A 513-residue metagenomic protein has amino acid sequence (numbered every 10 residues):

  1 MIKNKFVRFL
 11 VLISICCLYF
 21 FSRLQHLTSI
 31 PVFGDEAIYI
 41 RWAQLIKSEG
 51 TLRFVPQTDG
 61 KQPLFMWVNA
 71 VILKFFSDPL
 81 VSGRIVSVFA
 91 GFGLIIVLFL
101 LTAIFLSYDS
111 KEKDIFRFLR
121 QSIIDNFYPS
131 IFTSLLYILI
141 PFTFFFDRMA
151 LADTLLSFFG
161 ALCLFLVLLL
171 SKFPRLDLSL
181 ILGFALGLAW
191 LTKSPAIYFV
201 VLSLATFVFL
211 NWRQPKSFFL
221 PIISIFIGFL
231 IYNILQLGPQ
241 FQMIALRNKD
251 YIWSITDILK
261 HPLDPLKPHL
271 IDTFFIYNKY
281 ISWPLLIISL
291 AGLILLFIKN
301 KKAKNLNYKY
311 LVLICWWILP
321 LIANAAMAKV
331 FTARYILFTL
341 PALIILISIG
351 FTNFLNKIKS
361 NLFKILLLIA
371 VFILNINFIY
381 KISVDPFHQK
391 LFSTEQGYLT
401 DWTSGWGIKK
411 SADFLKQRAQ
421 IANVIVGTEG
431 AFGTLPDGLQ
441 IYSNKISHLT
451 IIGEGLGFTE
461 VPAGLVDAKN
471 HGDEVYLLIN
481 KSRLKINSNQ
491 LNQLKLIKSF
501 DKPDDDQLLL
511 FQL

Functional and structural regions predicted by a protein language model:
F6, Y128-I131, L166-G187, L362: Short hydrophobic alpha-helices at membrane interfaces in multi-pass membrane enzymes
R8, L12-C16, I223-I227, N300-K301 (+2 more regions): Signature aromatic-anchored transmembrane alpha helix within multi-pass, membrane-resident enzymes that catalyze glycan
C16-Y19, S130-I138, F165, L186 (+2 more regions): Short helix- or helix-capping micro-motifs that position conserved polar/aromatic residues at function-defining sites
F33-G34, S87, F142-L156: Short acidic/glycine- and proline-prone juxtamembrane loop motifs at membrane-interface regions of multi-pass membrane
Y39, L188, I197-K309, I318-P320 (+6 more regions): Transmembrane-lumen/periplasm boundary regions of multi-pass, lipid-linked membrane glycan transferases
P63-W67, F76-I96, F146, A150 (+2 more regions): Loop-to-helix entry region of an early transmembrane alpha helix in multi-pass inner-membrane enzymes
L106, S110-D114, L119, I123 (+2 more regions): Membrane-interface transmembrane helices that cradle and orient dolichyl/undecaprenyl
L367-D505: Catalytic lumenal/periplasmic loop and adjoining terminal transmembrane helix of membrane glycan-assembly enzymes
